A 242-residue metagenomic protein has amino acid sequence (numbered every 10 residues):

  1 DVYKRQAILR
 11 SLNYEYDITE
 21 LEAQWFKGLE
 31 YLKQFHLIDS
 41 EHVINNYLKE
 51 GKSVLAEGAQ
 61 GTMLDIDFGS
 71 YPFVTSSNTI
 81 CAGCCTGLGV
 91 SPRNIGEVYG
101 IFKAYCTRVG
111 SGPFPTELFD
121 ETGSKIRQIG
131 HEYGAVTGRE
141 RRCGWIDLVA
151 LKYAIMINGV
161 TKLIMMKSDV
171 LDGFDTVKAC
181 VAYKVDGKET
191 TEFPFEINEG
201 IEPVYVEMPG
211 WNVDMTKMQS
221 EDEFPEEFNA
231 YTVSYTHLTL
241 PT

Functional and structural regions predicted by a protein language model:
D1-F35, D39, Y47-G51, A59-Y231: Catalytic core of tubulin tyrosine ligase-like
V2-Q6, T236-T242: Conserved small/polar residues in nucleotide/adenosyl-binding loops
V43: Internal active-site segments that recognize and position negatively charged phosphoryl groups and nucleotide moieties
L55: Conserved, well-structured core segments that form the ligand-binding/active-site neighborhood of functional domains
